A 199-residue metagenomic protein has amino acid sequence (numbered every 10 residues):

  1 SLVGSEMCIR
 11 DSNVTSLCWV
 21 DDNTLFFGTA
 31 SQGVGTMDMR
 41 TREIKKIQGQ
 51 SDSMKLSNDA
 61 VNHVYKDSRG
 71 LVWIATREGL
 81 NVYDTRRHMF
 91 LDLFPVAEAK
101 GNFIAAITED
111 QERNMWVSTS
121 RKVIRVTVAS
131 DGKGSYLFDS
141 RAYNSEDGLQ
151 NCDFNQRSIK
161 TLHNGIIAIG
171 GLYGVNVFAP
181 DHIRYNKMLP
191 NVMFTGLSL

Functional and structural regions predicted by a protein language model:
S1-I9: Short, small-residue-biased leader/transition segments that mark boundaries at the very start of proteins
R10, D52-Y65, T76-E78, L91-E109 (+1 more regions): Residue-level "micro-hotspots" composed of small/polar
W19-D21, K66-S68, E109-Q111: Loop/turn segments within WD40 beta-propeller blades
T24-G28, L71-I74, N114-V117, I166-I169: Conserved beta-propeller blade signature
